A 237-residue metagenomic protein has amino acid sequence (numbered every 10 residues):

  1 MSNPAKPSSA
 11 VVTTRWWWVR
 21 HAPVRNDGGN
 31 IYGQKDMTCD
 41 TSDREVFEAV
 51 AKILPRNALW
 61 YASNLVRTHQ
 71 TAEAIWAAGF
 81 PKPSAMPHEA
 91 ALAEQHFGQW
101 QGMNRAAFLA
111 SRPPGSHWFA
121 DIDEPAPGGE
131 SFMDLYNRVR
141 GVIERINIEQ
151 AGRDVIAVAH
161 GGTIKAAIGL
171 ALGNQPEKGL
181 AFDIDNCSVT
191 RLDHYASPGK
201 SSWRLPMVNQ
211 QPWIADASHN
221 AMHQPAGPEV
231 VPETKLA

Functional and structural regions predicted by a protein language model:
S2-R15, Q95-A107, I148, R153 (+1 more regions): Acidic, low-complexity terminal tails and accessory targeting/binding regions of phosphate-metabolizing enzymes
N3-P4, V11-P81: Active-site-proximal alpha-helix that buttresses catalytic centers in soluble enzyme cores
W17, Y61, P87-E89, P206: General small-molecule cofactor/ligand-binding pocket signal
T38, A77-G141, V208-N209, A217-E229 (+1 more regions): Phosphate-handling substructures
R44, L65, F132, Y136-R140 (+1 more regions): Amphipathic, non-transmembrane alpha-helical scaffold segments
N57-N64, P87, D154-V158: Short glycine-rich phosphate-binding loop at a beta-alpha junction
D134, A157-G161: His/acidic metal-ligating clusters that form di-metal
G161-K165, S188: GST superfamily/GST-like fold recognition
